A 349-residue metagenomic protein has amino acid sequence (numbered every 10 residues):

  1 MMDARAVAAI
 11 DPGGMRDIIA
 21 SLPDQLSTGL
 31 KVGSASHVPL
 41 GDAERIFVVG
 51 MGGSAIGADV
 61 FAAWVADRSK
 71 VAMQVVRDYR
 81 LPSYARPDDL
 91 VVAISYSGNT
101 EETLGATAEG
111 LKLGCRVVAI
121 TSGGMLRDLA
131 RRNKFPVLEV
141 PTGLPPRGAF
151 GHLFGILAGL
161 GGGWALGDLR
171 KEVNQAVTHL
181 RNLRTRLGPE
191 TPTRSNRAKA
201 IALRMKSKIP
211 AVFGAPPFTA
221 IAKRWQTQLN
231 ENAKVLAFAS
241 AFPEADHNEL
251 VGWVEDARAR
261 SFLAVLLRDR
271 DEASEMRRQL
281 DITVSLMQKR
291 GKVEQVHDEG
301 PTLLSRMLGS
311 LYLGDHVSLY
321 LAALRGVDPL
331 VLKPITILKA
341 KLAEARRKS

Functional and structural regions predicted by a protein language model:
V7, D11-G14, I18, G53 (+9 more regions): Catalytic cores of large soluble enzymes that bind and process phosphate-bearing ligands
A8-I18, T28-G33, H37, A43-E44 (+2 more regions): Active-site phosphate/pyrophosphate-binding segments
G13-L40, P82-Y84, E294, D298-L308: Conserved, well-structured ligand/cofactor-binding cores
A35, G41-L183, L203, D269-R277 (+1 more regions): Glycine-rich phosphate-binding loops that contact phosphosugars or nucleotide phosphates
V76-R77, V235-D246, V293-P301: A generic structural motif
V251-K333: C-terminal active-site/capping subdomain that shapes the small-molecule cofactor and substrate pocket of enzyme
L330-S349: Short, small/acidic-rich helices and loops at N termini and domain boundaries of DNA replication/processing enzymes
